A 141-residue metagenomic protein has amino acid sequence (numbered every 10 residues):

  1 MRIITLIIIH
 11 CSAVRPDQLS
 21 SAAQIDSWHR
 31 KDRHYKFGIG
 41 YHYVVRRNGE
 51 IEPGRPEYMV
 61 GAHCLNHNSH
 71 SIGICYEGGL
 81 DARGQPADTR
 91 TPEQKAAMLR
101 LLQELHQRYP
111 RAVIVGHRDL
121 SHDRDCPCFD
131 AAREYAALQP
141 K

Functional and structural regions predicted by a protein language model:
M1-M59: Short, conserved "active-site rim" segments that organize catalytic pockets and cofactor/ligand binding
M1-S12, R47-I51, N68-H70, G79-K141: Basic/polar, cationic surfaces and motifs that engage anionic cell-wall and phosphate/carboxylate ligands
I39, R55, A62, G79 (+1 more regions): Gly/Ser/Thr-rich helix-start
Y58-L65, Q103: Short amphipathic alpha-helices and their capping/turn segments at secondary-structure boundaries
I74: Ligand-binding face of N-terminal immunoglobulin V-set domains in extracellular IgSF glycoproteins
